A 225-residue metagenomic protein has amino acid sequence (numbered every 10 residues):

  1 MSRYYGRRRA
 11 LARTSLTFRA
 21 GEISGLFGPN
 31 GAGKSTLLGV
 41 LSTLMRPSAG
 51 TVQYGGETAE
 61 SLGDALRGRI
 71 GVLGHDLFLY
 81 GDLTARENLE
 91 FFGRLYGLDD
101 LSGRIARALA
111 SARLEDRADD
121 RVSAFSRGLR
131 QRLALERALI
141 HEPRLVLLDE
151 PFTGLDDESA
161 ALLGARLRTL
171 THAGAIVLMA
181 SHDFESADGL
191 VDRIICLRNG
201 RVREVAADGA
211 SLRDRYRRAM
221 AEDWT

Functional and structural regions predicted by a protein language model:
F27-P29: The feature captures the beta-strand-to-loop junction immediately N-terminal to the Walker
S42: Helix-to-loop junction immediately C-terminal to a conserved catalytic motif
G50-E60, L66: Conserved ABC transporter NBD signature motif
E90, R94-R117: Conserved ABC ATPase "signature" region
V146-D149: Catalytic Walker B motif of ABC-type/P-loop ATPase nucleotide-binding domains
D157-S159: Helix N-cap at the start of a conserved alpha-helix in ABC-type nucleotide-binding domains
S181-H182: H-loop/switch region of ABC-family ATPase nucleotide-binding domains
